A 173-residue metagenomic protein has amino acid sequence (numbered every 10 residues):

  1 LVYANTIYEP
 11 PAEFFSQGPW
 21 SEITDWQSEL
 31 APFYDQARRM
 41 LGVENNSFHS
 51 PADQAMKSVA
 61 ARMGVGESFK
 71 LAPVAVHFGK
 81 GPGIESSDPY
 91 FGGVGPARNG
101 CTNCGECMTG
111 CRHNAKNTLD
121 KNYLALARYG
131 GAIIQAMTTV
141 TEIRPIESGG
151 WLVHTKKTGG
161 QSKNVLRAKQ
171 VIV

Functional and structural regions predicted by a protein language model:
L1-S28, P32, T155, V173: N-terminal glycine-rich phosphate/pyrophosphate-binding loop and immediately adjacent elements
L1-Y3, T102, E106, S148: Short, solvent-exposed loop/turn segments at the edges of secondary structure
Y3, K70, T141, H154: Residues in well-ordered beta-strands of folded domains
T6-E9, V76, T141: Short, solvent-exposed loop/turn segments at secondary-structure junctions
I23-T139: Conserved redox-cofactor binding core of oxidoreductases
N45, V171-V173: Short catalytic-loop micro-motif centered on adjacent basic/acidic residues
G131, A168-K169: Short, well-ordered alpha-helix to beta-strand connector turns
E142-V165, V171: Conserved beta-strand-loop-beta-strand element in the redox core of flavoprotein oxidoreductases
